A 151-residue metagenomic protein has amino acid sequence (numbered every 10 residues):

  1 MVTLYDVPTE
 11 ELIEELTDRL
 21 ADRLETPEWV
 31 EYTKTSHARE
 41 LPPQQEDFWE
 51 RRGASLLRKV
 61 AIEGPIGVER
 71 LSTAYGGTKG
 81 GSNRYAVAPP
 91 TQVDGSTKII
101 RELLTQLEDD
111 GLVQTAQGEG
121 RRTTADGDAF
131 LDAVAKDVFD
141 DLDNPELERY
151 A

Functional and structural regions predicted by a protein language model:
M1-R58: Long, low-complexity, charged/polar intrinsically disordered regions in eukaryotic proteins
T3, L24-E25, E46, T73 (+3 more regions): Long, charge-rich, low-complexity intrinsically disordered regions
W49-L56, V87-E108, K136: Charge-enriched amphipathic alpha-helical scaffolds
V60-G64: Short helix-to-turn junction characteristic of helix-turn-helix DNA-binding domains, especially the helix
P65-T91: Short acidic, hydrophobic short linear motifs in intrinsically disordered regions
T105-G118: A short, conserved structural fragment
A125-A151: Short, amphipathic alpha-helical interaction segments positioned at domain boundaries
